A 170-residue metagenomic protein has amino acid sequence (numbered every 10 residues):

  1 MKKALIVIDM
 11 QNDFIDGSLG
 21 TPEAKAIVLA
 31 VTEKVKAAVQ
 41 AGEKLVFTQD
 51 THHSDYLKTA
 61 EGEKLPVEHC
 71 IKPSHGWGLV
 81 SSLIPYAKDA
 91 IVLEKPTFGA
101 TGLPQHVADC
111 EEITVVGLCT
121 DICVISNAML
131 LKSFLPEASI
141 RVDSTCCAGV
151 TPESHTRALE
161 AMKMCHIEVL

Functional and structural regions predicted by a protein language model:
M1-K2, G42, D109-I113, E137: A general structural motif
M1-V92, R141, V150, T156-K163 (+1 more regions): Active-site acidic carboxylates
Q11-N12, H52, T97, T120-I122 (+2 more regions): Short, glycine/serine-rich, charged loops/turns that create anion-binding and catalytic segments at active sites
E33-A37, I125-L135: Histidine-anchored nucleotide/phosphate-binding helix
Y56-A60, L103-Q105, S126: Short, conserved acidic/polar surface loops in the N-terminal third of protein domains
P73-I122: Internal catalytic-core helix/loop-beta-alpha segment that presents or stabilizes conserved functional determinants
P104, I125-A128, P152-T156: Conserved strand-to-helix beginnings and helix N-cap segments that scaffold or border functional pockets
T114-L118, E137-V150: A short glycine-rich beta-strand->turn/loop micro-motif centered on a GG-aromatic cluster
